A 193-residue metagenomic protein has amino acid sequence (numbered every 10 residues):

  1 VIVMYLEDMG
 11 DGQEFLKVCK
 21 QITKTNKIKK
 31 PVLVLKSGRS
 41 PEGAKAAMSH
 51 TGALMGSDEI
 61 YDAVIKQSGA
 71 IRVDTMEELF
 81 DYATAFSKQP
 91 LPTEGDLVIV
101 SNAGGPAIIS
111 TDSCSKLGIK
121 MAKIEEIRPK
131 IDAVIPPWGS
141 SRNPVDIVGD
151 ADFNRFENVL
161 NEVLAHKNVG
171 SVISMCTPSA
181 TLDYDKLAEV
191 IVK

Functional and structural regions predicted by a protein language model:
V1-K193: Catalytic-core regions of core metabolic enzymes, especially those transforming organic acids/acyl-group intermediates
